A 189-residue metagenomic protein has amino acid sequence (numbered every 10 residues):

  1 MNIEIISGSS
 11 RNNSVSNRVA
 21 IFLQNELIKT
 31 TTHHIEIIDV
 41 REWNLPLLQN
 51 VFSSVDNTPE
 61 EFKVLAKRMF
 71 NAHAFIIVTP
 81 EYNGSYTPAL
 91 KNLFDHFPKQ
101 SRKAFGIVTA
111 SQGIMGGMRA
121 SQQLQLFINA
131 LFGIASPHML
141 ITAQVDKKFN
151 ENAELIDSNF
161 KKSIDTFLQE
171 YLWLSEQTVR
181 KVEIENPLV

Functional and structural regions predicted by a protein language model:
M1-T31: N-terminal beta1-alpha1 ligand-phosphate binding loop
N2, H34, A104: Residues at the starts of beta-strands that form the adenosine-phosphate
T30-E36, G133: A generic structural motif
V40-N57: N-terminal beta-loop-helix "entrance" segment that forms/cooperates in small-molecule cofactor or anionic ligand
F52-D56, L124, E154: Short, hinge-like loop/turn segments at secondary-structure boundaries
N57-F132: Helix-loop-strand module that forms the ligand-binding subsite of alpha/beta enzymes
V64, I134-V189: Glycine-rich phosphate/pyrophosphate-binding loop and the adjoining helix
